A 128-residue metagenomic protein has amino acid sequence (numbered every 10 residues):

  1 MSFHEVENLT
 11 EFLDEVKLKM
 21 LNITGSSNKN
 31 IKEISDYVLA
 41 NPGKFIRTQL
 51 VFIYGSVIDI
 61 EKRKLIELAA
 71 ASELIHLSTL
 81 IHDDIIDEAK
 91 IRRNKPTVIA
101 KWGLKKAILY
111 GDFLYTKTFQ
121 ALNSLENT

Functional and structural regions predicted by a protein language model:
M1-L21: N-terminal amphipathic/basic leader segments beginning at the initiator methionine
L21, G25-T128: Mg2+-dependent prenyl diphosphate-binding active-site environment of isoprenoid biosynthetic enzymes
